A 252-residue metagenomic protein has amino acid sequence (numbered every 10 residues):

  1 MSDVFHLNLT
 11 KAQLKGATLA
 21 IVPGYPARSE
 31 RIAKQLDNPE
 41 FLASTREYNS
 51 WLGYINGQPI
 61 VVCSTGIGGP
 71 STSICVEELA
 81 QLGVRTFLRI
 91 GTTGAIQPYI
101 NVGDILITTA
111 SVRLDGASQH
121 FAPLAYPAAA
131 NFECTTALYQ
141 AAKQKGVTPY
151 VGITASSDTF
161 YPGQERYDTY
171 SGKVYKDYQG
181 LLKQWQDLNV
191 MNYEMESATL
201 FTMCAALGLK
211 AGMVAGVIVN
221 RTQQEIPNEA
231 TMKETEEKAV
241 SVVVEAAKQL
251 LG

Functional and structural regions predicted by a protein language model:
M1-A137, A141: Metabolite-binding pocket within alpha/beta catalytic cores that recognizes anionic/polar moieties
P39-S44, G146-I153, L251-G252: Flexible, glycine/charged-enriched surface loops at secondary-structure junctions
A80-Q81, Q186, A205: Non-catalytic positions within long, well-ordered alpha-helices that form the structural scaffold/packing of enzyme
R85-T86, M191, K210: Short acidic/polar active-site loop segments enriched in Thr and Asp
A129-N189: Active-site rim beta-loop-alpha module in soluble metabolic enzymes
A137-K145, M203, V242-L250: Generic non-transmembrane alpha-helical segments
A198-T231: Zn-dependent metallopeptidase/amidohydrolase metal-coordination segment
R221-G252: His/Asp/Glu-rich mid-to-C-terminal helical/loop segments that flank catalytic regions of hydrolases
